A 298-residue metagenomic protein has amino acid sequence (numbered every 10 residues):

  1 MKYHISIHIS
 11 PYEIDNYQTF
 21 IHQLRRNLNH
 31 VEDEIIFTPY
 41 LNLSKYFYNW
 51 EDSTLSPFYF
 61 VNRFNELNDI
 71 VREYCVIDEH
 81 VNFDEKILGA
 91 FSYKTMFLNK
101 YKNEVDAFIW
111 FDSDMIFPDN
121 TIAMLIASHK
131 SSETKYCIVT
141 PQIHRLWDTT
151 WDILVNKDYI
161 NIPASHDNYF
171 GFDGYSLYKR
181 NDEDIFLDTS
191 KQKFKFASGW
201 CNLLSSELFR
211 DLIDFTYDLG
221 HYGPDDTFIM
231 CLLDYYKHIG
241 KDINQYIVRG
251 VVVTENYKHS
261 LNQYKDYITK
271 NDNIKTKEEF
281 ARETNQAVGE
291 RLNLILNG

Functional and structural regions predicted by a protein language model:
K2-H8, L24, E34-P39: Hydrophobic targeting segments
I7-T19, L41-F47, E85-L88: Active-site beta-to-alpha loop of glycosyltransferases that engages the nucleotide-sugar donor
T19-I35, Y46: Short, acidic, metal-binding catalytic loop of nucleotide-sugar glycosyltransferases
Y46-V105: Active-site-proximal specificity loops/subdomain of glycosyltransferases
V105, E133-Y136, I243: Short, high-confidence coil segments that cap the C-terminus of an alpha-helix and link into the following beta-strand
V105-I116: Short beta-strand-to-loop acidic/aromatic patch adjacent to the donor-nucleotide binding site
P118, M124-T216: Conserved catalytic core of nucleotide-sugar-dependent glycosyltransferases
S190, F196-S198, S206, I213-G298: C-terminal catalytic/acceptor-binding lobe
